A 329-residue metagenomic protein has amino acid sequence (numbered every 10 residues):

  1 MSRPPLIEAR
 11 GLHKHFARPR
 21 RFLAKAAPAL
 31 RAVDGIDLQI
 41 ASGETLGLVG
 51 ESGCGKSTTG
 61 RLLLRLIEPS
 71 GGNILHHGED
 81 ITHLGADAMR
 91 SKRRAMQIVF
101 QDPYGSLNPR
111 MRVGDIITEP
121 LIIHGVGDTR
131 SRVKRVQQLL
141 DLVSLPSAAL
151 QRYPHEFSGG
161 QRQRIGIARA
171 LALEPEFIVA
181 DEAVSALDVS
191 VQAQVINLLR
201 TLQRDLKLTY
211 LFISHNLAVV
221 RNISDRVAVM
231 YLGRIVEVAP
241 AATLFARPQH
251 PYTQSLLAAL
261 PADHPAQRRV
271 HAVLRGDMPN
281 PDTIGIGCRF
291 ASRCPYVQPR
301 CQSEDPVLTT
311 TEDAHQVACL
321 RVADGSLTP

Functional and structural regions predicted by a protein language model:
R3-P5, R18-A24, A29, V238-P329: Short catalytic/signature loops enriched in Gly
F22-A27, I81-Q97, I123, T129-R130 (+2 more regions): ABC ATPase NBD coupling module
G72-H83: Conserved ABC transporter NBD signature motif
E79-D80, R130-A148, T201, Q254-A258: Conserved ABC ATPase "signature" region
Y153-F157, Q161: Conserved ABC ATPase signature
A172-E176: A short, proline-enriched helix->beta-strand linker immediately N-terminal to the Walker B motif in ABC-type P-loop
V179, A183-L187, V191-R269: P-loop NTP-binding/switch modules centered on Walker-like glycine-rich loops
